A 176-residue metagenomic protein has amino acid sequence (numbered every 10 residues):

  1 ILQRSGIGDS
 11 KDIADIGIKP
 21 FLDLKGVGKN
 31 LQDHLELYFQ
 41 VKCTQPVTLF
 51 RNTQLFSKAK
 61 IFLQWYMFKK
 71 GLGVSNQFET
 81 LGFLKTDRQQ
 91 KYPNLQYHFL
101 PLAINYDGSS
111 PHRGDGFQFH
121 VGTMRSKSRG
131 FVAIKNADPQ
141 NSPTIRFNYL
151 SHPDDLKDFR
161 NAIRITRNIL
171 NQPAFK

Functional and structural regions predicted by a protein language model:
I1-F62, G71: Glycine-rich loop(s) and the adjacent beta-strand/alpha-helix scaffold that form part
T44-V47, F62-K176: FAD-dependent oxidoreductase catalytic-site/capping-region signature
